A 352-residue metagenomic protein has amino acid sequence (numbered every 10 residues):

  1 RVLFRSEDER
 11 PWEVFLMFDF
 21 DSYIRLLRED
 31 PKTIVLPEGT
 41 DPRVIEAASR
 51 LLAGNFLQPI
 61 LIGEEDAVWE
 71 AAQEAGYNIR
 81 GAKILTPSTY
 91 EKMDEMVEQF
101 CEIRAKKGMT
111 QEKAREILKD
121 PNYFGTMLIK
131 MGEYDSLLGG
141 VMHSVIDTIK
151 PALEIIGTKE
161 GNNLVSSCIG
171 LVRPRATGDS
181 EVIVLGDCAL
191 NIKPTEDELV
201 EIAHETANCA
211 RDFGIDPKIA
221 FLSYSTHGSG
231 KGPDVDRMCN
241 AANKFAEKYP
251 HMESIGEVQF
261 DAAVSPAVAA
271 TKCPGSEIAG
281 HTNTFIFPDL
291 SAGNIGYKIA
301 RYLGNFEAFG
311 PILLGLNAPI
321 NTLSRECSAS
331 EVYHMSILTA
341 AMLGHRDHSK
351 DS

Functional and structural regions predicted by a protein language model:
R1-L3: Short, small-residue-biased leader/transition segments that mark boundaries at the very start of proteins
M17-S352: Anion-binding alpha/beta catalytic cores of soluble intermediary-metabolism enzymes, centered on
